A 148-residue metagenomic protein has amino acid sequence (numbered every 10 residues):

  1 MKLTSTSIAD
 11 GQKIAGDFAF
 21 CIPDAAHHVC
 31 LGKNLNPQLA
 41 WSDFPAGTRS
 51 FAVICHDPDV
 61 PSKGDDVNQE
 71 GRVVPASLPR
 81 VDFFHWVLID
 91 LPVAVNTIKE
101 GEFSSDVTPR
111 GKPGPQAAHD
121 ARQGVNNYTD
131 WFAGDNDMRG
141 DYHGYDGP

Functional and structural regions predicted by a protein language model:
M1-P148: N-terminus-centered regions that define maturation/targeting leaders and the start of the first functional domain
